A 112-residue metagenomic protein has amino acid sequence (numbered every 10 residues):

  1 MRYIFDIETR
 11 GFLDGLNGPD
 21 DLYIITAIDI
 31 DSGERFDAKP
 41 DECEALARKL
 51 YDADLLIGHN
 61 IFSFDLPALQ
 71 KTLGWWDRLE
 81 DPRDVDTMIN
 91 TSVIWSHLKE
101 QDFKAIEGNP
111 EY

Functional and structural regions predicted by a protein language model:
M1-L22, D77: Entry/capping segment at the start of metal-dependent catalytic domains with acidic active-site entry clusters
R2-I4, I24-Y112: Conserved DEDDh/DEDDy metal-dependent 3′-5′ exonuclease domain
